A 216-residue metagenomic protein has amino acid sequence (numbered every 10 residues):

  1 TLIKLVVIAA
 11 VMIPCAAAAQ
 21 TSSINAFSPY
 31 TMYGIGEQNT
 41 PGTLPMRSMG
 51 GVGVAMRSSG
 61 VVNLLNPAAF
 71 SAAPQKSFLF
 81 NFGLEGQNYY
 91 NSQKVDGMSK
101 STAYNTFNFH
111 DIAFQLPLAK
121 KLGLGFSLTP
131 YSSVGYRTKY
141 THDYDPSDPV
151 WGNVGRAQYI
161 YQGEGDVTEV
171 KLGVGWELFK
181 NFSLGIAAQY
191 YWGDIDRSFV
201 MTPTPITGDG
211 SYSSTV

Functional and structural regions predicted by a protein language model:
K4-P14: Bacterial N-terminal signal peptides
L5, A55-R57, E169-V170: Short hydrophobic "helix-edge" motifs at membrane interfaces and signal-peptide entry regions
A17-S132: N-terminal, post-signal peptide beta-strand-biased segments of exported outer-membrane/organellar beta-barrel and other
Y90-G97, R137-D145, D196-P205, G210: Outer-membrane beta-barrel translocator domains and adjoining extracellular loop/strand segments of Gram-negative
D96-K100, G155-I160, G208-V216: Extracellular loop and loop/strand-boundary signature of outer-membrane beta-barrel proteins
Y104-V170: Well-ordered mid-protein domain cores that form the structural environment of catalytic cofactors
Y131, E177-N181, A188-I195: Short acidic/polar capping segments at secondary-structure boundaries
